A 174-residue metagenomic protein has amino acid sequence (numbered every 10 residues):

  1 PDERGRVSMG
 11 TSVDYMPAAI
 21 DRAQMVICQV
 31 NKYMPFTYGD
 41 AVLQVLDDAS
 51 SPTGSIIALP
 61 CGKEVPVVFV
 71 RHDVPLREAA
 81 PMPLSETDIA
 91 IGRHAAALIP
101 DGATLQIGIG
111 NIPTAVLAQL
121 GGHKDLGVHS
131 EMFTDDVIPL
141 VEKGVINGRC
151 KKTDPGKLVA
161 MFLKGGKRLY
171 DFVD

Functional and structural regions predicted by a protein language model:
P1-D174: Conserved alpha/beta enzyme-core scaffold
